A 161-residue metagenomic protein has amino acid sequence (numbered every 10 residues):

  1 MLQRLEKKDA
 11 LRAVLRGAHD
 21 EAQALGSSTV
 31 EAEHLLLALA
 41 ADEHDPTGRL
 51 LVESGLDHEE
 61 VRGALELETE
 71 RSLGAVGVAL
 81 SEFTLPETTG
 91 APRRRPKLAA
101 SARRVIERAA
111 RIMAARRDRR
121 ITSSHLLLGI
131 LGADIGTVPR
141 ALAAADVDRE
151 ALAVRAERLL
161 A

Functional and structural regions predicted by a protein language model:
M1-A161: Histone-fold recognition with a strong bias for associated Lys/Arg-rich disordered tails
